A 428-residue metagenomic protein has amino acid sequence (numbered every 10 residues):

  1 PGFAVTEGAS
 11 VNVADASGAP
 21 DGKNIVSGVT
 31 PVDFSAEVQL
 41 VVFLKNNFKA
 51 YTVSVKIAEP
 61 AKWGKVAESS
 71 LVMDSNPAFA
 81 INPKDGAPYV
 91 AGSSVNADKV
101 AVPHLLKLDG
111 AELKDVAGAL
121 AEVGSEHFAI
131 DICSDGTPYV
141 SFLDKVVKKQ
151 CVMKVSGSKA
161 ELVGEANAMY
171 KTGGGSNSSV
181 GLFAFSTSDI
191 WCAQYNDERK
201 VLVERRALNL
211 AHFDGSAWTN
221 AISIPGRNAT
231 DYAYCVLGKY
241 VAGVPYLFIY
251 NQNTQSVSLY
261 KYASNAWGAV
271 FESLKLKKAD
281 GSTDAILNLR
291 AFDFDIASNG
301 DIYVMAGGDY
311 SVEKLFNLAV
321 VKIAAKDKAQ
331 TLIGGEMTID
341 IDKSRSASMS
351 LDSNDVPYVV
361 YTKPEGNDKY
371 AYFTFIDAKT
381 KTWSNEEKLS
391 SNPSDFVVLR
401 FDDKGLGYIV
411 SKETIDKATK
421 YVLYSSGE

Functional and structural regions predicted by a protein language model:
G2-L71: Beta-rich interaction/scaffold domains
A58-E428: Extracellular, repeat-based ectodomains that mediate carbohydrate processing or recognition
